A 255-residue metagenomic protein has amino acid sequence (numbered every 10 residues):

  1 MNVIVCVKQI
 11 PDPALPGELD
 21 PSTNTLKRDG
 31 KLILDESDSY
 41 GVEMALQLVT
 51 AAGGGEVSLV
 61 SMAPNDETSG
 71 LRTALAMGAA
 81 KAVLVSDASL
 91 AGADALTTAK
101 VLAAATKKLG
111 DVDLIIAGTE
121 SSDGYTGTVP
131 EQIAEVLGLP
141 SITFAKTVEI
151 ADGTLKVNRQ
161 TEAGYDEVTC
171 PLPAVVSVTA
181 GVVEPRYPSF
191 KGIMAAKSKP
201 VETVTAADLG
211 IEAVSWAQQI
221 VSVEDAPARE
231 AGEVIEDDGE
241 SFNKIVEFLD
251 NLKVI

Functional and structural regions predicted by a protein language model:
M1-I255: N-terminal glycine-rich FAD/FM-binding segment characteristic of electron-transfer flavoproteins
